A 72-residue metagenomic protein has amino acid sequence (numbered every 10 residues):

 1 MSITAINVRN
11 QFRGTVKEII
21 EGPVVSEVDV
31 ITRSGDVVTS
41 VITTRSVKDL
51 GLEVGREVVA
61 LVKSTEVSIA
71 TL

Functional and structural regions predicted by a protein language model:
M1-L72: Non-catalytic connector elements of ABC transporters
